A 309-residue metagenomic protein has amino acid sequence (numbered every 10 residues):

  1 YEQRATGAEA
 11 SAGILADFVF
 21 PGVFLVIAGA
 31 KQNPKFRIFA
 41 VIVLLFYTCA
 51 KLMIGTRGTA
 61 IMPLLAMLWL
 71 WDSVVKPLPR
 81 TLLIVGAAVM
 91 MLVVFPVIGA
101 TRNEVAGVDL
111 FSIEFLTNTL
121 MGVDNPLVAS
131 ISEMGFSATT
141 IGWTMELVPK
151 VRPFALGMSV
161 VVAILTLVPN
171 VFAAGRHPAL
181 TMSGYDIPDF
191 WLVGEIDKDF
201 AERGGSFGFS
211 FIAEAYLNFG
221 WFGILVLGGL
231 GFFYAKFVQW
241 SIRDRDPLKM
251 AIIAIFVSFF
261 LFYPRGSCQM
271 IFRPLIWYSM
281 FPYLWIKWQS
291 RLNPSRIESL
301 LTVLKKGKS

Functional and structural regions predicted by a protein language model:
Y1-D109, L300-G307: Membrane-embedded catalytic interface detector for glycan/lipid assembly enzymes
Y1-T6, V97-L230: Small-residue-enriched transmembrane helix-hairpin modules in multi-pass membrane proteins
A8-S11, L15, A30, P34-I42 (+7 more regions): Structural motif marking the loop-to-transmembrane transition
G29-K31, V168, S241: Hydrophobic, Leu/Ile/Phe/Ala-enriched alpha-helical segments that form helix-helix packing faces
R37-V41, L45, M145, L192-V193 (+2 more regions): Residue-level signal for well-ordered alpha-helical segments
L44-A66, P169-I196, S258-F262, G266: Hydrophobic alpha-helical transmembrane segments of integral membrane proteins
G55, L82-L83, R203-K308: Hydrophobic alpha-helical segments
L78-V85, N103-D109, V128, F154-S159 (+1 more regions): Short, highly charged low-complexity linear segments
